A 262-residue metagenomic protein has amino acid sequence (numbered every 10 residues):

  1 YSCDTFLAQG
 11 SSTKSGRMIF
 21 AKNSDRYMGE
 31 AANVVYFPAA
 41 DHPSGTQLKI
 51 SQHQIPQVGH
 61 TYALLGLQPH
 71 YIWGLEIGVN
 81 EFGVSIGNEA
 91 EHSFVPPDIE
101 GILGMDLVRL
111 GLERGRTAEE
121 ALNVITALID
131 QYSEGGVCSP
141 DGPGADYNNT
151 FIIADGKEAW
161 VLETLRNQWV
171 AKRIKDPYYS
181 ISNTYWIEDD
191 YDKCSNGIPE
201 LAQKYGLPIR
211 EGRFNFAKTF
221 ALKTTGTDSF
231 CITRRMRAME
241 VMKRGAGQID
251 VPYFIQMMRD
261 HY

Functional and structural regions predicted by a protein language model:
Y1-S2, Y262: Short intrinsically disordered, low-complexity coil segments enriched in acidic
S2-G104, V124-P252: A contiguous strand-loop segment
L107-G115: Second-shell loop/turn segments in exported
I255-Y262: Short N-terminal edge-element motif at the start of the domain
